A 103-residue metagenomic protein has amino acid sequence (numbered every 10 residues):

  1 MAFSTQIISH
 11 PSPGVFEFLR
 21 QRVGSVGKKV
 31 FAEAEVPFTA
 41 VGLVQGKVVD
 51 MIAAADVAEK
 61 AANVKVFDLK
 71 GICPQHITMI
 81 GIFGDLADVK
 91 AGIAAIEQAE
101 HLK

Functional and structural regions predicted by a protein language model:
M1-I77, F83-K103: Positively charged, small/polar-rich N-terminal and surface patches that mediate targeting and assembly and bind
